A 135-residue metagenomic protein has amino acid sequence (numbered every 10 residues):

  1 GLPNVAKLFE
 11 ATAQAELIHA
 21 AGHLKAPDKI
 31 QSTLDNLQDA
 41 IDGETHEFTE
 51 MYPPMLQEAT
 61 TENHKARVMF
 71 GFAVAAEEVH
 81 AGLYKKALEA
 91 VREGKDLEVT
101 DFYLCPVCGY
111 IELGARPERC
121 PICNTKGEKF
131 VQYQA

Functional and structural regions predicted by a protein language model:
G1-A135: Non-heme di-metal
